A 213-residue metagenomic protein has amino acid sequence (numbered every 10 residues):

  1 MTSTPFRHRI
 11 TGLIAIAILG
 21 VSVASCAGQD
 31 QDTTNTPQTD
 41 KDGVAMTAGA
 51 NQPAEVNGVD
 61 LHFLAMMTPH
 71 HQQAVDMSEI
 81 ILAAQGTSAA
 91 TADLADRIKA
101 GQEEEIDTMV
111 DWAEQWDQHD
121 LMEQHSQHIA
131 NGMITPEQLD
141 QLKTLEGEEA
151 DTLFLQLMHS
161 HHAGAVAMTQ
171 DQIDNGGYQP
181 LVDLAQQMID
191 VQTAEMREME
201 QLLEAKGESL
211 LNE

Functional and structural regions predicted by a protein language model:
M1-T2, A185: Helix-centric, low-specificity signal for extended rod-like, repetitive segments
T2-L13: Bacterial N-terminal signal peptides that target proteins for export
A15-L19: Hydrophobic helical h-region of N-terminal Sec-dependent signal peptides in bacterial secretory/periplasmic proteins
V21-S25: C-terminal motif of bacterial Sec signal peptides marking the signal peptidase cleavage site
G28-E213: All-alpha RGS (Regulator of G-protein Signaling) helical domain and cognate RGS-like helical scaffolds
